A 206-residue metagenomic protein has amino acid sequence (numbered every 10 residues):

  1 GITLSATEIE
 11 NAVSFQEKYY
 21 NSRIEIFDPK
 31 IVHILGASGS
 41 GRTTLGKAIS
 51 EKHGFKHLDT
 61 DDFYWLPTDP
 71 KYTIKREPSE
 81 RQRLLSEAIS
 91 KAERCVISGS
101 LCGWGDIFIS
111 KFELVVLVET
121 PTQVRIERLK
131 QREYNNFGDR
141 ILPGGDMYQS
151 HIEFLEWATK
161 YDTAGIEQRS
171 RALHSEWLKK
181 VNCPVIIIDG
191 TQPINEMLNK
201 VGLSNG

Functional and structural regions predicted by a protein language model:
G1-F27, E156-G206: NTP-dependent small-molecule kinase module
I34: Hydrophobic anchor at the beta1->P-loop junction of P-loop NTPases
A37: P-loop (Walker A) phosphate-binding loop of NTP-binding proteins
S40: ATP-binding Walker
T43: Walker A/P-loop
K47, E51-A88: Conserved substrate/cofactor phosphate-moiety recognition/catalytic segment in nucleotide-dependent phosphotransferases
E80-T122: Glycine-rich phosphate-binding loop used to anchor ATP phosphates in small-molecule kinases, encompassing both
E119-R169: A glycine- and Lys/Arg-enriched "phosphate-lid" helix/loop adjacent to the NTP-binding pocket of small-molecule kinases
